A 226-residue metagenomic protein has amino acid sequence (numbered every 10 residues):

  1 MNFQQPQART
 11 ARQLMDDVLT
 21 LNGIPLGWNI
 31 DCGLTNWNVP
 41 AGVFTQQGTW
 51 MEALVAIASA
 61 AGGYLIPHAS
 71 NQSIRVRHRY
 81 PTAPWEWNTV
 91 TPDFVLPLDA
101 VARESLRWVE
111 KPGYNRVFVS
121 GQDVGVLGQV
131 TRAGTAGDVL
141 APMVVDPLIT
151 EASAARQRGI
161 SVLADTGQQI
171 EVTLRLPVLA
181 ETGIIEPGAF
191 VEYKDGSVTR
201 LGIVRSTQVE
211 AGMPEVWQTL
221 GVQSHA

Functional and structural regions predicted by a protein language model:
M1-F3, W87-L96, E186-V191: Extended Gly/Ser/Thr-rich low-complexity repeat segments, especially those forming or decorating extracellular
M1-L26, Q223-A226: Surface-exposed cap/loop segments at beta↔alpha junctions
A8, Q46-Q47, G188: Glycine-centered loop/turn motifs
R12-D16, M51-L54, R116: Extracytoplasmic/secreted envelope proteins and their assembly/folding machinery, especially bacterial periplasmic
M15-T20, V55-A58, E192: Generic solvent-exposed, charged/amphipathic alpha-helical segments that serve as macromolecular interface scaffolds
G23, L34, P92, L127-G128 (+1 more regions): Intrinsic-disorder/low-complexity loop/linker signature
N29-P112: Short beta-strand-centered interaction patches in the first periplasmic/extracellular domains of large envelope
Y64, L98-A226: An acidic/polar, Gly/Ser/Thr-rich interaction patch typically located in mid-to-C-terminal regions of proteins
